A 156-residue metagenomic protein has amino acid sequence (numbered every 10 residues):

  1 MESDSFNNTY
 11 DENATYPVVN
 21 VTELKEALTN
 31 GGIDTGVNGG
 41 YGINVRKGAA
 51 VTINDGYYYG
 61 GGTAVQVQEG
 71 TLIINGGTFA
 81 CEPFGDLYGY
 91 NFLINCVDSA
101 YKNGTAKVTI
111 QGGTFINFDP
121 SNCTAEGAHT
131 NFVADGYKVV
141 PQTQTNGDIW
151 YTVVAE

Functional and structural regions predicted by a protein language model:
M1-F84, I94-I116, A128-A155: Surface-exposed loop/turn motifs in large extracellular/passenger domains
